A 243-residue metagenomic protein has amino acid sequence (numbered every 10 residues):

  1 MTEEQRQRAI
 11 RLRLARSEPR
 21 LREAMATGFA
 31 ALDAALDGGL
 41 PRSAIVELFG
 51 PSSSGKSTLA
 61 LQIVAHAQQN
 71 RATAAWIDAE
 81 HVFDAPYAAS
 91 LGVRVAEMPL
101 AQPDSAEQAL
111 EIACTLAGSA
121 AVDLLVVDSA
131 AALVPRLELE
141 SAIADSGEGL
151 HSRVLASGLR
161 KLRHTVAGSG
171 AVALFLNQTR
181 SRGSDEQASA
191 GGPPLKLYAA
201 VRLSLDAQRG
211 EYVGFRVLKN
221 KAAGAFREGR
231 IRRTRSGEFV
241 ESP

Functional and structural regions predicted by a protein language model:
M1-M98, L110-G118: The Walker A/P-loop phosphate-binding site
L32, A88, D128, N177 (+1 more regions): Residue-level signature of catalytic and energy-coupling elements of molecular machines, predominantly ATP/GTP-dependent
I45-E47, T73, D123-V126, V172: Residue-level preference for the first positions of well-ordered beta-strands
Q69, S90-M98, S141-L150, A188-G192: A short alpha->loop->secondary-structure connector
F83, L133-V134, R182: Catalytic P-loop NTPase motifs of RecA-like helicase/translocase cores
R94-E107, A199: A glycine-rich helix N-cap at a beta->alpha junction
P103-A171: Phosphate-binding/switch loop-helix module in NTP-utilizing enzymes
L116, E148-E241: Phosphate-binding/switch region of NTP-binding enzymes
